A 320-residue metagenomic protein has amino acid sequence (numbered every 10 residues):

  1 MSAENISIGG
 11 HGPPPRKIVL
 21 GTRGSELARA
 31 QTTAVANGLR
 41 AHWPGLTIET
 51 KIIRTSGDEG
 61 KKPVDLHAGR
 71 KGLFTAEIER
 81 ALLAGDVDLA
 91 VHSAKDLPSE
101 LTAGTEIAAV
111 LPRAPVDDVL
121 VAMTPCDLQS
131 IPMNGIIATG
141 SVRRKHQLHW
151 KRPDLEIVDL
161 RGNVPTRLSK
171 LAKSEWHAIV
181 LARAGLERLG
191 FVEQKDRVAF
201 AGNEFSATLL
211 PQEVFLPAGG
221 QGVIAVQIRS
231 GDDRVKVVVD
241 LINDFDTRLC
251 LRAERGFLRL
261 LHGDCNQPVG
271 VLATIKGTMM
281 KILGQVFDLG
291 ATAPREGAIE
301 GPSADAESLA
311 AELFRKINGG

Functional and structural regions predicted by a protein language model:
S2-T55, E59-G60, H67-A68, T75 (+2 more regions): Small-molecule-sensing regulatory modules
V19-G21, A90, A108, A138 (+1 more regions): Short, well-ordered beta-strand segments
K62-L89: Short, structured active-site "lid" loops
V87-V91, H177-A178: Short, Asp-centered acidic motifs that coordinate Mg2+ and/or phosphate in catalytic or ligand-binding sites
A94-K95, A103-D154: A conserved helix-loop-strand patch within extracytoplasmic ligand-binding domains of the periplasmic binding
A94-L97, A184-L186: Short glycine-rich anion-binding loops that position phosphate/pyrophosphate groups of nucleotides and phosphorylated
E100-L101, L189: Glycine/Thr-rich phosphate-binding loops of Rossmann-like dinucleotide-binding domains
